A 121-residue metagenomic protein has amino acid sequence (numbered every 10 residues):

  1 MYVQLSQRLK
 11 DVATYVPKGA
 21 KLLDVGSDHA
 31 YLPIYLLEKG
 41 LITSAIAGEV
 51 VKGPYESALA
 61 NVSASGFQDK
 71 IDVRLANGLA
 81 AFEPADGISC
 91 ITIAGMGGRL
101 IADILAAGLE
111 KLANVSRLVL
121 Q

Functional and structural regions predicted by a protein language model:
M1-A20, I34: S-adenosyl-L-methionine
G19-D28: Conserved class I S-adenosyl-L-methionine
H29-I42: Conserved SAM-binding loop of SAM-dependent methyltransferases across substrates and taxa, primarily the Class I
S44-E49: Conserved SAM-binding motif I beta-strand of class I
E56-D86: S-adenosyl-L-methionine
G87-G95: Short SAM/SAH-binding signature in class I
R99-G108: A short, conserved alpha-helix within the catalytic core of class I
L112-Q121: Conserved beta-strand signature within the Rossmann-like core of class I S-adenosyl-L-methionine
